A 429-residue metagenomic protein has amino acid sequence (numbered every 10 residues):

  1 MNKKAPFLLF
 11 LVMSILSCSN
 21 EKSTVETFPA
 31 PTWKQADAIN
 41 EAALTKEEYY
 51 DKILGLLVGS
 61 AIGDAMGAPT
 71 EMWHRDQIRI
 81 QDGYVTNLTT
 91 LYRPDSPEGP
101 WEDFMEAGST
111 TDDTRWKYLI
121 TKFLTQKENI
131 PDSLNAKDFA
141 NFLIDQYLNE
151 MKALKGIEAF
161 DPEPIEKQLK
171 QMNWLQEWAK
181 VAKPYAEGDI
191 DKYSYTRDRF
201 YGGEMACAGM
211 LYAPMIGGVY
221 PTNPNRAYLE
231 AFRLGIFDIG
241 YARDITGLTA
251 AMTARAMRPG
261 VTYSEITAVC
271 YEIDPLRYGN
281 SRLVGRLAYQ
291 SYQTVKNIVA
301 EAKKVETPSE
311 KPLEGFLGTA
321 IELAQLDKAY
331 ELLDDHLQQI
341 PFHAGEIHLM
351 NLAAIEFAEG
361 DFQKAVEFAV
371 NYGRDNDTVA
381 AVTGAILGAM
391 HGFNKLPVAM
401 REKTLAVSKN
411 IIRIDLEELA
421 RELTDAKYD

Functional and structural regions predicted by a protein language model:
M1-N2: N-terminal secretory signal peptides that target proteins for export/translocation
A5-S14: Sec-dependent N-terminal signal peptides
C18-D429: Structured, active/binding-site neighborhoods that engage oxygen-rich ligands
